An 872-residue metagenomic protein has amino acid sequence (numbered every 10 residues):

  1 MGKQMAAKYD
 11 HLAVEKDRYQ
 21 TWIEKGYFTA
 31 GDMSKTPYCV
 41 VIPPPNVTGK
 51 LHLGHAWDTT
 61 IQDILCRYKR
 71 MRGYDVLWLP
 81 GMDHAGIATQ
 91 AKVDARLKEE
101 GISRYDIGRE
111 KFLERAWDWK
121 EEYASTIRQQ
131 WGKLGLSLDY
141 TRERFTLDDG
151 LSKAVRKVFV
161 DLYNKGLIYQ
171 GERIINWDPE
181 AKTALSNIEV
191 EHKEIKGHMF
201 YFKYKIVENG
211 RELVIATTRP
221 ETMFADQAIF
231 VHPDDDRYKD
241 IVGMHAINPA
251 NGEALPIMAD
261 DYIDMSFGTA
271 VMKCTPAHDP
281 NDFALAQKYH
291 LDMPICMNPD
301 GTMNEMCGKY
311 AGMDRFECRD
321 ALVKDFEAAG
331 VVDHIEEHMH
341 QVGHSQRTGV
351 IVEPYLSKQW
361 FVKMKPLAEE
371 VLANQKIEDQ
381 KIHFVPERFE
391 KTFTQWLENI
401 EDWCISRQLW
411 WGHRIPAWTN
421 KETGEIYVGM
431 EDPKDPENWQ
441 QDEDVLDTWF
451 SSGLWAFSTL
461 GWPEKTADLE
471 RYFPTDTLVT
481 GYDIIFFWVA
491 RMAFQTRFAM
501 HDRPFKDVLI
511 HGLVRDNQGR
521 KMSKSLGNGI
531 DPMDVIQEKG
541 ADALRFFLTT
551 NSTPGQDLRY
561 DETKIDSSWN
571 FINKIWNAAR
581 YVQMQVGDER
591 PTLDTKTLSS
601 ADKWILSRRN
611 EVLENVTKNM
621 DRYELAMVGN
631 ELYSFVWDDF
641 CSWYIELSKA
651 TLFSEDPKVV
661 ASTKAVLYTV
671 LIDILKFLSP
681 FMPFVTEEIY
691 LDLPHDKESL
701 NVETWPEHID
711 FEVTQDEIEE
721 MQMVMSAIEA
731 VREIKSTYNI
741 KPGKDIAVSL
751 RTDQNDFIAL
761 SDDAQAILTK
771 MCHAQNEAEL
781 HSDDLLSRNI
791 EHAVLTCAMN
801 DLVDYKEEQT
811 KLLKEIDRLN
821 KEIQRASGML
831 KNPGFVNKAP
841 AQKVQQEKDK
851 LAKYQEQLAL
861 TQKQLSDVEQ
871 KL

Functional and structural regions predicted by a protein language model:
G2-D234, M258, T275-K288, D292-M306 (+10 more regions): N-terminal, positively charged nucleic-acid-binding surface of large information/translation enzymes
A6, D10, V14, L53-W57 (+29 more regions): Catalytic cores of large soluble enzymes that bind and process phosphate-bearing ligands
S34-I42, I64, E100-S103, R128-G135 (+9 more regions): Active-site-adjacent bridging/hinge elements
G54-C66, G73, M82-D83, L151-A154 (+7 more regions): Structured ligand/cofactor/substrate-binding pocket environments in proteins
R67-D75, R96-R109, Q129, K133-L138 (+17 more regions): Secondary-structure transition/capping motifs at alpha-helix termini and the adjoining loop/turn into the next element
A181, N251, T348, N420-T423 (+1 more regions): Short Cys/His-rich metal-coordination motifs, predominantly Zn2+-binding knuckles/fingers
F200-I206, M244-P249, G343-R347, W418 (+1 more regions): Short acidic-hydrophobic surface loop/beta-edge motif
Y201, Q395-F450, L454, F498-A541 (+1 more regions): Feature 926 captures the class I aminoacyl-tRNA synthetase adenylation module centered on the KMSKS loop
